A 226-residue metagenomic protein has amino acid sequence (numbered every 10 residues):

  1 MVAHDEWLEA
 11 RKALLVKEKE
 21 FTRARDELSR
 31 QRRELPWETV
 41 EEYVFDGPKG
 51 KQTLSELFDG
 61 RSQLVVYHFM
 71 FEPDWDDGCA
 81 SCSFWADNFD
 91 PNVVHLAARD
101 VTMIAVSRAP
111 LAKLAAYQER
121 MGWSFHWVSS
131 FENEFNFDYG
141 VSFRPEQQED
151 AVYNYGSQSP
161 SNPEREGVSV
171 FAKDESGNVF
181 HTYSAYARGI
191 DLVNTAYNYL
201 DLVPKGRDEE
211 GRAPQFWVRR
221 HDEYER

Functional and structural regions predicted by a protein language model:
M1-L64, F69-R99, A116-E119, H126 (+1 more regions): Non-globular targeting/processing and membrane-anchoring segments
Y67-H68, M103-A109, L114, S130: Short His-Asn-centered micro-motif
